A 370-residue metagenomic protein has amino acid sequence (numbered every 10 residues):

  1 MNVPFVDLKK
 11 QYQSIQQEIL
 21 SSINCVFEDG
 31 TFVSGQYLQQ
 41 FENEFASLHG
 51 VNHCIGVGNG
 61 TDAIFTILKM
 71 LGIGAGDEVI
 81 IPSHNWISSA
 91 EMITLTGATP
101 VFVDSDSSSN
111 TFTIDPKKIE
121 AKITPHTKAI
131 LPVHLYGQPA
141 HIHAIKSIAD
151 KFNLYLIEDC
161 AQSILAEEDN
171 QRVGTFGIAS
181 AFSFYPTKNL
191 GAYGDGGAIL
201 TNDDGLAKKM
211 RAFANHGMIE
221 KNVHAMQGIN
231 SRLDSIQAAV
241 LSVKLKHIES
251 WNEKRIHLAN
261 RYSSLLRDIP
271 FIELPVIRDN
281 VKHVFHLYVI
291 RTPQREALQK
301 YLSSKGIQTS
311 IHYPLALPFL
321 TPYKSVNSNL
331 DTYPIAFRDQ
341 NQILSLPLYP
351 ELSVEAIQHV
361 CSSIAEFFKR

Functional and structural regions predicted by a protein language model:
M1-T31, Q36, K305, P347: N-terminal "arm"/small-domain region of PLP-dependent enzymes with the aminotransferase-like
K9, S21, L38-E44, L48-N52 (+7 more regions): PLP-dependent aminotransferase class I/II
G30-E78, H84, M92-T96, F102-D104 (+1 more regions): Phosphate-binding glycine-rich loop
I55, I80, V101, L156-I157 (+4 more regions): Structural detector of well-ordered beta-strand residues that form the stable sheet scaffold of enzyme domains
F65, K69, S147, P186 (+3 more regions): Short, well-ordered alpha-helices that flank and scaffold nucleotide-derived cofactor binding pockets
K69-L135, P139-C160, E167: PLP-dependent aminotransferase-like
E158-Y193, E220-A225: Conserved active-site segment immediately N-terminal to the catalytic lysine that forms the internal aldimine
F182-S183, G197-N202, S242: Short beta-strand-to-turn element immediately C-terminal to the catalytic PLP-Schiff-base lysine in fold type I
